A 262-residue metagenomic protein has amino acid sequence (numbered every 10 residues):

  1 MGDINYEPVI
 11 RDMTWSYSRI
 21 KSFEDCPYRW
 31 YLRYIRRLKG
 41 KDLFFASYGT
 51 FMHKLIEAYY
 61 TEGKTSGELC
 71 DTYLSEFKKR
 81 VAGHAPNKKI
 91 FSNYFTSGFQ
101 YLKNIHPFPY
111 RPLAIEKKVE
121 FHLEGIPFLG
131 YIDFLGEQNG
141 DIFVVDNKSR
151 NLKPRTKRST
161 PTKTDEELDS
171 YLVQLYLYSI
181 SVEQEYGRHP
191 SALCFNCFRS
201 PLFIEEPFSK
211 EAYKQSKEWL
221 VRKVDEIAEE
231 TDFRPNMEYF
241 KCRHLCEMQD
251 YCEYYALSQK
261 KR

Functional and structural regions predicted by a protein language model:
M1-R262: RecB-family 4Fe-4S metal-dependent nuclease core
